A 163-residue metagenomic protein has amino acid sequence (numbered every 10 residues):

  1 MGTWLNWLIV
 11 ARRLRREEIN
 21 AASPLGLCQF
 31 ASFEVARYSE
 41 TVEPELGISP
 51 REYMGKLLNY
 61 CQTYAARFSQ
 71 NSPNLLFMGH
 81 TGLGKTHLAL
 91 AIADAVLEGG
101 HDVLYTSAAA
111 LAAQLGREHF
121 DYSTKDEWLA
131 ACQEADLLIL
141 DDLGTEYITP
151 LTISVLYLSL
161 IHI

Functional and structural regions predicted by a protein language model:
M1-I48: A short, basic N-terminal segment
V35-N74: Pre-Walker A (pre-P-loop) alpha-helix and adjacent loop at the N terminus of AAA/AAA+ ATPase modules, a conserved
S72-L76, D102-V103, L137: Residue-level preference for the first positions of well-ordered beta-strands
S72-L88: Walker A/P-loop nucleotide-binding motif
H87-G99: P-loop NTPase Walker A phosphate-binding motif
L97, D102-E134: Short glycine-rich substrate-engagement loop in P-loop NTPases that contacts/grips substrate
A131-T149: Conserved P-loop NTPase "ATPase switch" module shared by AAA+ and STAND
I161-I163: Conserved small/polar residues in nucleotide/adenosyl-binding loops
